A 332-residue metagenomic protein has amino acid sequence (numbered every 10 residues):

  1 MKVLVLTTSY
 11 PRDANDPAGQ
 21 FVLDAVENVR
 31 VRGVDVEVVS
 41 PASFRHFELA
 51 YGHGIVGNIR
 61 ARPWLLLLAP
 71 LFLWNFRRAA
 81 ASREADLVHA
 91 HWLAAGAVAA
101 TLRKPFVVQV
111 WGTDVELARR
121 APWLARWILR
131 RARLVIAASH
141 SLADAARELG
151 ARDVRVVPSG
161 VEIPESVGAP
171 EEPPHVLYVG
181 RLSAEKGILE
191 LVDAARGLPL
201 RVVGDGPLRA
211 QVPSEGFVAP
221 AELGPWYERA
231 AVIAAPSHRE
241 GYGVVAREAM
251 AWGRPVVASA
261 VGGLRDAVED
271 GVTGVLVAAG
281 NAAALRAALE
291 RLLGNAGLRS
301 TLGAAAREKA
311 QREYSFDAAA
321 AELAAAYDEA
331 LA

Functional and structural regions predicted by a protein language model:
M1-R45, D193, A332: N-terminal subdomain of nucleotide-sugar transferases
L4, I136, V161, G168-R201: Conserved donor-binding/catalytic core segment of Leloir-type glycosyltransferases
S40, V108-W111, V115, A125-S166: Donor nucleotide-sugar binding/catalytic pocket of nucleotide-sugar-dependent glycosyltransferases
A90-A95: Short His-centered aromatic/hydrophobic patch
V218, P225-A230: Short alpha-helical donor nucleotide-sugar binding micro-motif in glycosyltransferases
H238: Aromatic "clamp/platform" in nucleotide-sugar-dependent glycosyltransferases that forms part of the donor/acceptor
P255-A258, V268: Short hydrophobic beta-strand element within catalytic cores of glycosyltransferases and related nucleotide-activated
D270-G271, V275-A282, R291-G297: Conserved acidic donor-binding segment of nucleotide-sugar-dependent glycosyltransferases
